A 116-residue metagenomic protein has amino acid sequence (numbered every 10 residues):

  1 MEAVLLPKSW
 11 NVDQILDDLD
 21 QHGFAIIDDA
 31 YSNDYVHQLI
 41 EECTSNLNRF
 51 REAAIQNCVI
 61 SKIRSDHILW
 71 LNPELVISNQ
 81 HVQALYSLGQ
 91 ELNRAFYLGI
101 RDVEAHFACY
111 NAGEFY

Functional and structural regions predicted by a protein language model:
E2-A95: Non-heme Fe(II)/2-oxoglutarate
F24, D102-E104, G113: Extracellular structured ligand-interaction cores
G89-N93, F107-Y116: Conserved short histidine dyad/triad with adjacent acidic residue
Y97-A108: A short coil-to-beta-strand element that immediately follows conserved catalytic motifs
